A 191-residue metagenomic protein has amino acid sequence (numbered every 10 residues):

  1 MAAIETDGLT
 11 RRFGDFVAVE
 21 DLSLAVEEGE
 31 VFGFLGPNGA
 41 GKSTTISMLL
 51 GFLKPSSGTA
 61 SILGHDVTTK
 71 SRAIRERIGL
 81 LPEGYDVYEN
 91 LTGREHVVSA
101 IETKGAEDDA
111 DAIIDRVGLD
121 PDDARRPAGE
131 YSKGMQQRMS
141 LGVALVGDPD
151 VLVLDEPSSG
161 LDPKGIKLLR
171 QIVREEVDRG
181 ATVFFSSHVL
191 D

Functional and structural regions predicted by a protein language model:
I4-T6, R11-L22, V26-D191: ABC transporter nucleotide-binding domains
